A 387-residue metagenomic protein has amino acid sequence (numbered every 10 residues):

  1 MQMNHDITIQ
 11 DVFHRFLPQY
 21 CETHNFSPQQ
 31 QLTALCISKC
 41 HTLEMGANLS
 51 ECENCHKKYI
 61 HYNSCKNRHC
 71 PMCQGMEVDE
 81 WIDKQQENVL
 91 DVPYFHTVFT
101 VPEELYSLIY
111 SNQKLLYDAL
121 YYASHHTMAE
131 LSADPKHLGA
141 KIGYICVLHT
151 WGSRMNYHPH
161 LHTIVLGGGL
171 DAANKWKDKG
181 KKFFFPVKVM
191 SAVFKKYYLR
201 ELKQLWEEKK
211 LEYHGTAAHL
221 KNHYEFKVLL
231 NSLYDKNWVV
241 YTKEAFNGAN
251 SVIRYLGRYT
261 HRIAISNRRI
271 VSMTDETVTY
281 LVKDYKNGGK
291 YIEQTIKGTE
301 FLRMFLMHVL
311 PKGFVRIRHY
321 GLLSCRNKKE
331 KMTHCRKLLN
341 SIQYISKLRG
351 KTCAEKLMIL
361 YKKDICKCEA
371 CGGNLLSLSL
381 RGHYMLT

Functional and structural regions predicted by a protein language model:
M1-T387: Beta->alpha loop/short-helix hinge microenvironment recognizer with preference for catalytic Tyr/His contexts
